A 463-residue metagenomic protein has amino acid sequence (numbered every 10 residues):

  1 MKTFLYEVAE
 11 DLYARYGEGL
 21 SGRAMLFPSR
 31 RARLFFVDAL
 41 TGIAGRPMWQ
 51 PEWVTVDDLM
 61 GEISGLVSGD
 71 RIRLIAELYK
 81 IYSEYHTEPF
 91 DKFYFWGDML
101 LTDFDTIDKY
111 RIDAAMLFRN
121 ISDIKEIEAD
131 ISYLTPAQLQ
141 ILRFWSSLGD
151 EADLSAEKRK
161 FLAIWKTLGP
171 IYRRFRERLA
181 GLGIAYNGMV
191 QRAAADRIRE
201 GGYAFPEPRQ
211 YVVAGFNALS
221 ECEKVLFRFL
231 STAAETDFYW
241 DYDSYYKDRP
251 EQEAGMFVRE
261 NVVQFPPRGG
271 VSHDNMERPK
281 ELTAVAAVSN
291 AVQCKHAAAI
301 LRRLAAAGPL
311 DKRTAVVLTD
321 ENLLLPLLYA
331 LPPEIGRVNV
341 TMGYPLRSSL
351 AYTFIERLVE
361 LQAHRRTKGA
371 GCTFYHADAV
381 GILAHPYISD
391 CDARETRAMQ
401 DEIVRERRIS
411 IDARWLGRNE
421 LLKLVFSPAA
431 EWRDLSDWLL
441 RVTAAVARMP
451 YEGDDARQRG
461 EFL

Functional and structural regions predicted by a protein language model:
M1-L463: Nucleic acid-machinery interaction/catalytic patches
